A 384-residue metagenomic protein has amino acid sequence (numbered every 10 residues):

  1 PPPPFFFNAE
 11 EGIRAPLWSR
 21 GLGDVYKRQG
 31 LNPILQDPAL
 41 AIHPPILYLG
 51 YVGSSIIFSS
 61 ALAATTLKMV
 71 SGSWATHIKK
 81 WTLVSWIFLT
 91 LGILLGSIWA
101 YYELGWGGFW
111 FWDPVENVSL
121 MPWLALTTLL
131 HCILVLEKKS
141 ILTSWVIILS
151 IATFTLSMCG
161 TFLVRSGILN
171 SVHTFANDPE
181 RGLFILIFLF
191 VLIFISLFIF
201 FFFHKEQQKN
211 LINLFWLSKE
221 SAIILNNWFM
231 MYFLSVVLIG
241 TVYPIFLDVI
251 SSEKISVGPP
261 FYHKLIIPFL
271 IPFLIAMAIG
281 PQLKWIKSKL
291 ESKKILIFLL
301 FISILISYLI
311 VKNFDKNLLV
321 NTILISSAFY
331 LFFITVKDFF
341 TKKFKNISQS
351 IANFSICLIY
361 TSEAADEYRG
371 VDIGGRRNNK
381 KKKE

Functional and structural regions predicted by a protein language model:
P1-Y26, Y360, A364-E384: Single conserved hydrophobic/aromatic residue that forms the stacking wall/gate of nucleotide- or nucleobase-binding
K27-T90, S97: A conserved hydrophobic secondary-structure block that centers on an alpha-helix together with its immediately flanking
A61-I78, L129-W145, H204-W216, K287 (+2 more regions): Membrane-interfacial helix termini and the short, flexible loops that connect transmembrane helices in multi-pass
S73-L89, L142-T153, I223-M230, K289-L300 (+1 more regions): Membrane-interfacial loop-to-transmembrane alpha-helix junctions, especially the N-terminal start
I98-V115, L169: Interfacial helix-loop-helix junctions of multi-pass membrane proteins
P114-M121, S171, F175-S362: Contiguous transmembrane helix-bundle modules in multi-pass membrane proteins
I133, T153, S157-V164, I199-E206: Transmembrane-helix bundle segments that line or gate the permeation/cavity pathway in multi-pass membrane proteins
